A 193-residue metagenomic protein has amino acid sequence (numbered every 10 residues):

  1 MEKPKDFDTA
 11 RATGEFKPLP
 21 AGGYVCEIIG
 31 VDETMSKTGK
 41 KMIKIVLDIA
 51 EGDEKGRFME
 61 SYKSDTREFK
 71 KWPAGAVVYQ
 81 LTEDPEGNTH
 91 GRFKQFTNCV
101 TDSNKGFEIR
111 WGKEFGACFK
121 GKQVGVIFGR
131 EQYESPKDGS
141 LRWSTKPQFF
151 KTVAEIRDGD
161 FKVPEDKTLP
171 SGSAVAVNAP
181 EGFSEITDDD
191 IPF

Functional and structural regions predicted by a protein language model:
M1-F193: Short beta-rich binding modules
